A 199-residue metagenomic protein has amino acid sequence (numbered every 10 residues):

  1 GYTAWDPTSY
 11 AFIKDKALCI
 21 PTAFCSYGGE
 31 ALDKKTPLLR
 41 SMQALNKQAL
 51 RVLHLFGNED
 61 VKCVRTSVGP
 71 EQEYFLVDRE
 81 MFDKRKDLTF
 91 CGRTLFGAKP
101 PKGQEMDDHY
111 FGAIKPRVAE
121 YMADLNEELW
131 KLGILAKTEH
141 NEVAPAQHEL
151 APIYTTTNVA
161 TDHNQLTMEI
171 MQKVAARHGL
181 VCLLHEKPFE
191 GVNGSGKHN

Functional and structural regions predicted by a protein language model:
G1-L184, V192-K197: Glycine-rich, acidic/polar active-site loops that bind/position phosphate-bearing ligands
F189: A short glycine/serine-rich beta->alpha loop
